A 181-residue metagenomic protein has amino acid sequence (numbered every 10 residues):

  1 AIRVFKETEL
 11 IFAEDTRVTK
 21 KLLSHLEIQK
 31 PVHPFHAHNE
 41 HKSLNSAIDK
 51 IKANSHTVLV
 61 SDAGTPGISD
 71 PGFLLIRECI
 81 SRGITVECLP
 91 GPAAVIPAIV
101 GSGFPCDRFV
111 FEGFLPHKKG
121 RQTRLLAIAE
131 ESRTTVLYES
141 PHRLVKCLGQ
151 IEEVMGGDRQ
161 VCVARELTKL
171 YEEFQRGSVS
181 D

Functional and structural regions predicted by a protein language model:
A1-A37: Glycine-rich, flexible N-terminal cofactor/catalytic loop recognition
F5-I11, G83-V86, T134-T135: Short active-site oxyanion
R17-T19, T65, A94, R143: Alpha-helix capping/helix-boundary segments
P34-H41, F114-K118: Conserved helicase motor
L44-A93, P97: Glycine/small-residue-rich loop that forms an oxyanion/phosphate-binding "nest" at active or ligand-binding sites
H56, T134, Y138-D181: A contiguous loop/helix-start segment that scaffolds small-molecule binding in enzyme catalytic cores
L74-E131: Class I SAM-dependent methyltransferase SAM-binding "motif I" and its flanking Rossmann-like core
